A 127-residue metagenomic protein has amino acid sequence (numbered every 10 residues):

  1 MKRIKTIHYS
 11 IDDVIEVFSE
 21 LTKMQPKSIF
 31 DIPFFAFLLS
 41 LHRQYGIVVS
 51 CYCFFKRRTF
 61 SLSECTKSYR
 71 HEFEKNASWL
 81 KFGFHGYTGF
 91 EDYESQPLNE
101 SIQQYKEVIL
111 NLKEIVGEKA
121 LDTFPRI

Functional and structural regions predicted by a protein language model:
M1-K75, L121: Active-site beta->alpha N-cap acidic-glycine motif
V49-I127: Metal-dependent polysaccharide deacetylase catalytic core of the NodB/CE4 family, i.e., the active-site-bearing domain
